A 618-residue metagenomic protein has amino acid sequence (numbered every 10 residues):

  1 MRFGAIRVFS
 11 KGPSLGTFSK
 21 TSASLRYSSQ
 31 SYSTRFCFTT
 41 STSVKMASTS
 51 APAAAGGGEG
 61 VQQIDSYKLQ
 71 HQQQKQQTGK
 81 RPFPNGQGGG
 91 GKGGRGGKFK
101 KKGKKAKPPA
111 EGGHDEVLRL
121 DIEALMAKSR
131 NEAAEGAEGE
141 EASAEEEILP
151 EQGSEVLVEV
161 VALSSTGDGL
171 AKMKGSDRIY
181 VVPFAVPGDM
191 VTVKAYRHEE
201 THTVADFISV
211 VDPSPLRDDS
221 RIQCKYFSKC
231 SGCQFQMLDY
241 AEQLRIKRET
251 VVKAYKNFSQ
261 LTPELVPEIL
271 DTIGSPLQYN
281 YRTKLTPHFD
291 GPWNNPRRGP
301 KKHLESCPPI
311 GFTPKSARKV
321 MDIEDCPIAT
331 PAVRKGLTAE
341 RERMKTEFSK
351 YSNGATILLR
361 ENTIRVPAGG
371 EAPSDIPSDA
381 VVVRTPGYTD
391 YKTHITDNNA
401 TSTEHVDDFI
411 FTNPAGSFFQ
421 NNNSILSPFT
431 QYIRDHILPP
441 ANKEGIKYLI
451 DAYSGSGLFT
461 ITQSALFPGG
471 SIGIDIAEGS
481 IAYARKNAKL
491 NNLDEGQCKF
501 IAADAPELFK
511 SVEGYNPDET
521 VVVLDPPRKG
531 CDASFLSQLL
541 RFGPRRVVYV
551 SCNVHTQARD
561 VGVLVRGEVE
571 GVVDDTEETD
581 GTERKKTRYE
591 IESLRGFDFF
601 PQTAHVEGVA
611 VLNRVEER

Functional and structural regions predicted by a protein language model:
M1-L25: N-terminal chloroplast transit peptides
Y27-Y32: Low-complexity, intrinsically disordered or signal/transmembrane-proximal segments
K45, G56-G79, Q87-G89, G93-R95 (+6 more regions): Rossmann-like S-adenosyl-L-methionine
A47-Q73, T78-S220, Y226: Terminal RNA-binding accessory module
T192-K194, T286, L358: Hydrophobic beta-strand signal
Y196-H198, V210-D212, H288-P292, N613-V615: Solvent-exposed residues in well-ordered beta-strands and their adjoining turns, especially edge/terminal strands
V211, D218, I222, S228-K345: Extended interfacial segments that mediate partner engagement and assembly in macromolecular machines
